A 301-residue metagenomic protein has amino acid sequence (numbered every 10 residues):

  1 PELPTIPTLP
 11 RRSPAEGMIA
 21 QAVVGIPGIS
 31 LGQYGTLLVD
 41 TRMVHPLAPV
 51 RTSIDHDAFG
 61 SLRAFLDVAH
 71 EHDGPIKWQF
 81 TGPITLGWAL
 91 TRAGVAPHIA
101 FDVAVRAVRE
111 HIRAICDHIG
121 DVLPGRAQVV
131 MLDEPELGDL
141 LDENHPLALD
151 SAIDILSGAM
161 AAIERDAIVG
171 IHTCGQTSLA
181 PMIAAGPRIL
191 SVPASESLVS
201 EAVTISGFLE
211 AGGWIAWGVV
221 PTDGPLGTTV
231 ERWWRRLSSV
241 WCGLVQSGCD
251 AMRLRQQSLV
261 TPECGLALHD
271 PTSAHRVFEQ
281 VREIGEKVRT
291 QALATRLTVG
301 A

Functional and structural regions predicted by a protein language model:
P1-P7, E143, A152-I163, C174-A301: Active-site capping/gating regions of soluble enzymes
P1-P97, F101, I183, G213 (+3 more regions): Alpha/beta catalytic barrel-like cores
A22-P27, M43-R51, I115-L123, I168-Q176 (+4 more regions): Noncatalytic linker/hinge segments flanking ATPase motor cores
A58-D73, V108-R126, A202-F208, W234-M252: Short amphipathic alpha-helices and their capping/turn segments at secondary-structure boundaries
W78, A93, I99-S200: Active-site loop segments of alpha/beta catalytic cores
L86-A100, M131-L147, G218-G227, T261-D270: Active-site-proximal beta-alpha loop/turn segments in soluble metabolic enzymes
